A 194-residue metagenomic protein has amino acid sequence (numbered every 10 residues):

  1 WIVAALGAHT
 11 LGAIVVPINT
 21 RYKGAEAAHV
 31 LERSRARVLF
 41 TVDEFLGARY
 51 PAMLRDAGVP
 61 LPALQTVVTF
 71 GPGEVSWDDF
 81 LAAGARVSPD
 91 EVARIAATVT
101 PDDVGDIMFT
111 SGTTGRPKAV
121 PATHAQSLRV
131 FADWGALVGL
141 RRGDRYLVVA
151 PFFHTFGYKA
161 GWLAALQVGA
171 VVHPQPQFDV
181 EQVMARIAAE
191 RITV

Functional and structural regions predicted by a protein language model:
W1-V3: Cytochrome P450 catalytic-core helices
A5-L11, E32-R33, H154, L163-Q167: Short hydrophobic alpha-helices that are characteristic scaffold elements of the AMP-binding
A8, L39, V104, T110-T113 (+3 more regions): Conserved S/T- and glycine-rich ATP-binding loop of Class I adenylate-forming
G12, T113, G169: Conserved G/P- and acidic residue-centered "switch" motifs that form tight phosphate/ATP-binding loops in soluble
A13-A82, R191: Structural core segment of the AMP-binding/adenylate-forming
A28, A96, E181-M184: Short hydrophobic/charged patches on amphipathic alpha-helices used for structural packing and interfaces
T69, V75, A85-F109, R116 (+1 more regions): Conserved pre-ATP/AMP-binding loop-to-beta segment of ANL
L128-R145, F153-V194: Conserved AMP-binding/adenylation subdomain of ANL enzymes
